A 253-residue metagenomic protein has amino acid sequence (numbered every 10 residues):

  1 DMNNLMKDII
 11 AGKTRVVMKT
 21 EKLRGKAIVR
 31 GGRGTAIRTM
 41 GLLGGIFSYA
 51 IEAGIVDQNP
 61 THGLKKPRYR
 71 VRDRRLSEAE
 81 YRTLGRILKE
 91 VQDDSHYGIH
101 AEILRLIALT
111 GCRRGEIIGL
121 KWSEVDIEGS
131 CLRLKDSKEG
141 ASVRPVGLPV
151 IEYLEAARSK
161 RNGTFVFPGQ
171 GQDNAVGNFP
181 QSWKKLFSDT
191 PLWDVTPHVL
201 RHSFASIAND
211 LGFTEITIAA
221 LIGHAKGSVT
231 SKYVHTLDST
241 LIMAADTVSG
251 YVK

Functional and structural regions predicted by a protein language model:
D1-K7, H62: Short, conserved phosphate-binding/catalytic loop or strand-edge motifs used in phosphoryl-/nucleotidyl-transfer
A11-L42, E52-R114, I118, E128 (+3 more regions): Basic, Lys/Arg- and aromatic-enriched nucleic-acid-binding interface segment
T14-M18, R86-H100, T110, R144 (+4 more regions): Short, basic (Lys/Arg/His-rich) helix/loop patches that form interaction surfaces in the mid-to-C-terminal regions
G44-F47, I51, L237-L241: C-terminal flanking helix
Q58, E124-C131, W193-D194, F213-K232: Short, polar N-cap/turn motifs at the start of nucleic acid-interacting alpha helices
R68, R75, R133-G140, I151 (+2 more regions): Catalytic-site neighborhood detector that most strongly recognizes the C-terminal catalytic loop/helix of tyrosine
T83-V91, D126-Q170, T240-M243, K253: Basic, alpha-helical nucleic-acid-contacting "clamp/cap" segments
